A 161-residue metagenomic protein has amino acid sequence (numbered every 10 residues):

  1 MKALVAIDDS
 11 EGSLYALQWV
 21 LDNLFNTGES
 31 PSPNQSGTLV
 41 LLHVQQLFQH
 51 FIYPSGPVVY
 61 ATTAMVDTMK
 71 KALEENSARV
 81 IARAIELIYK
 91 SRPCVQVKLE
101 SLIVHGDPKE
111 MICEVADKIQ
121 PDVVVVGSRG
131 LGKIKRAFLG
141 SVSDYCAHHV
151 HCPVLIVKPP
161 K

Functional and structural regions predicted by a protein language model:
M1-V66, K90-P93: Small/aliphatic-rich secondary-structure junction motif
G12, E114-K161: Gly/Ser-rich helix-loop-strand patches that form or flank binding pockets for ribonucleotide-derived cofactors
Q18, E86, D144: Active-site phosphate/pyrophosphate- and oxyanion-stabilizing loops and adjacent acidic/basic residues in soluble
D22, K71, R79-V124, K161: Structural beta-alpha unit
S36-L39, K98, P153: Residues at the starts of beta-strands that form the adenosine-phosphate
L47, G106, R129-G132: Short glycine-rich anion-binding loops that position phosphate/pyrophosphate groups of nucleotides and phosphorylated
T63-R79: A short acidic, glycine-rich active-site loop that binds or catalyzes chemistry on phosphate/adenosine moieties
